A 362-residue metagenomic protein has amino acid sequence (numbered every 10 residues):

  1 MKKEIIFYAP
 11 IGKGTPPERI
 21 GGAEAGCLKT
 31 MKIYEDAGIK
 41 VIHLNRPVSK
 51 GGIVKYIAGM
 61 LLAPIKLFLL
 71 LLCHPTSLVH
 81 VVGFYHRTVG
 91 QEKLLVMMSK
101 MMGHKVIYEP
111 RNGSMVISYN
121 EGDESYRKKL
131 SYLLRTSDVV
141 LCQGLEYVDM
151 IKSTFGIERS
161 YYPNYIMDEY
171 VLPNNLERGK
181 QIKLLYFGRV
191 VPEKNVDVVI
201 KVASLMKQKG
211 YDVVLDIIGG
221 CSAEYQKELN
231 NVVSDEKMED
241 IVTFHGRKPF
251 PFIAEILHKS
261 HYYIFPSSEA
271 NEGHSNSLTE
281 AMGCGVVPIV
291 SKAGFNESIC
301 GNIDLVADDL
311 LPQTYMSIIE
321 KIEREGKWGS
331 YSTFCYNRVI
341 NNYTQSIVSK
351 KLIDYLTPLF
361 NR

Functional and structural regions predicted by a protein language model:
I6-Y8, N175-K194, V199-L205, L215-I218: Conserved donor-binding/catalytic core segment of Leloir-type glycosyltransferases
G22, G326-T357: A charged, aromatic-enriched C-terminal amphipathic alpha-helix characteristic of glycosyltransferases across folds
N45-V48, F187, V214-E228, G246: Glycosyltransferase donor-sugar binding loop
K129-L172: Donor nucleotide-sugar binding/catalytic pocket of nucleotide-sugar-dependent glycosyltransferases
K227-K248: Nucleotide-activated donor-binding/catalytic signature segment of Leloir-type glycosyltransferases, i.e., the conserved
H258-E272, V286: Acidic donor-binding loop of glycosyltransferase active sites
G283-V290: Short hydrophobic beta-strand element within catalytic cores of glycosyltransferases and related nucleotide-activated
N302-Q313, E320-G326: Conserved acidic donor-binding segment of nucleotide-sugar-dependent glycosyltransferases
